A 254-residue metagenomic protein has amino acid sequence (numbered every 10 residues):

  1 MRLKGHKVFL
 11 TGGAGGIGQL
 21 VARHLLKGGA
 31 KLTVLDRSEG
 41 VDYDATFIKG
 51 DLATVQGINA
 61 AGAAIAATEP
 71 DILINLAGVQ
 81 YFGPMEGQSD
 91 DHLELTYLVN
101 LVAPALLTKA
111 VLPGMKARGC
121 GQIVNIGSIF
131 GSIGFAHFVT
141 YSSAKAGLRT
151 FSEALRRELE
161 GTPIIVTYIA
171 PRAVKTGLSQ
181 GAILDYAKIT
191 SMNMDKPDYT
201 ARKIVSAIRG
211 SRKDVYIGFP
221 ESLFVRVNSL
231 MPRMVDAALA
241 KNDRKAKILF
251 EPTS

Functional and structural regions predicted by a protein language model:
A14-G15: Conserved glycine-rich cofactor-binding loop
L76-Y81: Conserved NAD(P)H cofactor-binding loop of Rossmann-fold oxidoreductase domains
P84-M85, S89-E94: Substrate-binding pocket helix/loop in short-chain dehydrogenase/reductase
E86, F135-V139: Active-site loop immediately N-terminal to the catalytic Tyr-X3-Lys motif of short-chain dehydrogenase/reductase
T108, A144: Active-site helix of classical SDR
S128: Residue(s) in the substrate-gating loop at a strand-loop-helix junction that position the organic substrate next
Y168, K188-V225: C-terminal helical subdomain
